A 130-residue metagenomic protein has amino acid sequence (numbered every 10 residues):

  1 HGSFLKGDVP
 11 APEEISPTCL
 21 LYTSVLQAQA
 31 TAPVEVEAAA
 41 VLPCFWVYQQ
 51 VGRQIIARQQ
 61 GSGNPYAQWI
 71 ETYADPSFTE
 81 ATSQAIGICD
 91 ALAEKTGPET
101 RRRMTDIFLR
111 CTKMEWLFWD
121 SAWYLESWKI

Functional and structural regions predicted by a protein language model:
H1-P12: Conserved alpha-helical segments that form or flank metal/cofactor-binding pockets of metalloenzymes
K6, S127-I130: Basic/polar N-terminal segments that are highly enriched at the extreme N-terminus, encompassing both cleavable
E14-T18, V34, S77: Secondary-structure capping and boundary motifs in well-ordered enzyme cores
C19-T23: Conserved small/polar residues in nucleotide/adenosyl-binding loops
L26-E37: Catalytic cores of secreted/periplasmic lytic hydrolases that degrade extracellular macromolecules
V41-L117: An amphipathic alpha-helical core segment
W119-W123: A structural feature that tracks compact, well-ordered secondary-structure segments with a strong bias toward
